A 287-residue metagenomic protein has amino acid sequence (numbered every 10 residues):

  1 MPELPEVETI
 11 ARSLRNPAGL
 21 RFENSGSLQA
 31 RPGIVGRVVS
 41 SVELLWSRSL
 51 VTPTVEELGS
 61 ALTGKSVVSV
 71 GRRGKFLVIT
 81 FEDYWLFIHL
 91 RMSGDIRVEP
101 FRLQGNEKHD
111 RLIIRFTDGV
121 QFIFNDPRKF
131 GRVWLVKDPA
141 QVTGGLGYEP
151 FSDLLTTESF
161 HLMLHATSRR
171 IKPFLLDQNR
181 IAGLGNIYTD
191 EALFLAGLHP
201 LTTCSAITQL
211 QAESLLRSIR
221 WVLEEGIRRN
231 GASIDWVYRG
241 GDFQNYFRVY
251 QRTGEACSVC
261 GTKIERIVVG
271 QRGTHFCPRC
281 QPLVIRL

Functional and structural regions predicted by a protein language model:
M1-T143, T274, P282-L287: Acidic, proline/glycine-enriched N-terminal capping motif
T143-A182: Helix-hairpin-helix/helix-loop-helix acidic hairpins
R170-L201: Catalytic DNA-binding helix-loop module of base-excision-repair DNA glycosylases/AP lyases
Q178, T253-G254, T274: Residues immediately within or flanking Cys/His clusters that coordinate Zn2+ in small zinc-binding modules
I234-N245, V259-G261: Short Cys/His-rich Zn2+-coordinating modules
Q244-T253, I267-G270: Short, flexible, mixed-charge glycine/proline-rich loop motifs that serve as phosphate/nucleic-acid-contacting
C257-C260, C277-C280: Short cysteine-rich clusters marking metal-coordination/redox-active sites
I264-E265, I285: Short functional micro-motifs and their immediate structural scaffolds
